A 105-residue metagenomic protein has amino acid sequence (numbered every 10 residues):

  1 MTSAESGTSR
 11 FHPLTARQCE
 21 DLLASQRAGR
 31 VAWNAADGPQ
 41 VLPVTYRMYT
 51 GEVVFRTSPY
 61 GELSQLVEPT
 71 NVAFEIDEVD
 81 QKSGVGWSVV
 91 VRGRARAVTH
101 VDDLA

Functional and structural regions predicted by a protein language model:
M1-A24: Extreme N-terminal tail/first-helix region
M1-E5, V41-M48, Q81, G86: N-terminal short leaders/motifs
G7-L14, P39-V41, R92-T99: Short, exposed beta-strand "edge-strand" segments with a Pro/Gly-rich flavor and a Y/T-containing core
T15-D21, A32-V41, F74-I76: Short N-terminal helix-initiation segments at or just after the protein's N-terminus
A24-R27, P69: A short, compositionally biased
Q26-S58: Short beta-strand segments
P59-A105: Short, structured beta-strand-loop surface elements
